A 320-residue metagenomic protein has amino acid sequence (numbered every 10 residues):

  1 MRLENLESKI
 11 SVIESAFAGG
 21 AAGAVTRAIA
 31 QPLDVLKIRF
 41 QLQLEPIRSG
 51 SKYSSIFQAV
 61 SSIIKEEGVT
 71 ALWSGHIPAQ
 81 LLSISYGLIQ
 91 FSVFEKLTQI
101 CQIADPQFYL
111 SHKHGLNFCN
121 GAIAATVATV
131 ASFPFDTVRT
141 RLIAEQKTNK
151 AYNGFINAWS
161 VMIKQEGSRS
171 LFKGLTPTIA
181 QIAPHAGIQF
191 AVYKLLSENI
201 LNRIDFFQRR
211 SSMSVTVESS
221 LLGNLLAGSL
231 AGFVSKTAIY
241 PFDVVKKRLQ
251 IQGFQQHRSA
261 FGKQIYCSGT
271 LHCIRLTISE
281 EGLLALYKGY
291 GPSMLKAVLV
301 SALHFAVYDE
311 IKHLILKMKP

Functional and structural regions predicted by a protein language model:
M1-A22, K37-Y53, F57, V69 (+8 more regions): Flexible extramembrane linkers and terminal tails adjacent to transmembrane helices in organellar membrane proteins
T26, S83-Y86, A128, V300: Residue-level signal for conserved functional micro-sites within the alpha-helical transmembrane segments of Major
I29-P32, L36: Short hydrophobic motif
I63, E67-V69: Periplasmic/extracellular loop-to-transmembrane helix junction in inner-membrane transport proteins
A79, S83-F91, Q189: Specific transmembrane alpha-helical segments of multi-pass solute transporters/efflux pumps, especially DMT/EamA
